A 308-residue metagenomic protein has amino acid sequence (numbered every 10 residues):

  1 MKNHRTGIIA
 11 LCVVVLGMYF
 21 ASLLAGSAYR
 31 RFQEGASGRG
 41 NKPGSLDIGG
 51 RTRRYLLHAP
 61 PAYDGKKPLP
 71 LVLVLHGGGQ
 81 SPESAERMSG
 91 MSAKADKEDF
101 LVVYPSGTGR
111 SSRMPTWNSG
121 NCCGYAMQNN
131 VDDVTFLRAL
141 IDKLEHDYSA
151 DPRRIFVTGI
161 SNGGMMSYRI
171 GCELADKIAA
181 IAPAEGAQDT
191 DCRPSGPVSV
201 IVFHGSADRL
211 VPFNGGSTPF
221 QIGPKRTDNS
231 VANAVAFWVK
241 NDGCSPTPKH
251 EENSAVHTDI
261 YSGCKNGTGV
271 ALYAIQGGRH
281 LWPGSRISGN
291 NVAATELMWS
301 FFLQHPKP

Functional and structural regions predicted by a protein language model:
K2-L71, E83-S89, A93-K97, N129-T135 (+8 more regions): A domain-start/cap signature at the N-terminus of enzymes
L69, H76-S81, G278: Active-site glycine-rich loops that stabilize anionic/oxyanionic intermediates across multiple enzyme folds
V74-G77, Y104, V202, A274: Structural cue for short, hydrophobic secondary-structure segments
D99-V103, S199: A fold-wide structural signal in alpha/beta-hydrolase
S106-D132: Cap/lid segment of the alpha/beta-hydrolase catalytic domain
T135-R153: Conserved acidic catalytic loop of the alpha/beta-hydrolase fold
V202-H204, D208: Short beta-strand/loop motif that positions the catalytic acidic residue of the alpha/beta-hydrolase fold
D208-V211, H280-W282: Acidic catalytic loop of the alpha/beta-hydrolase fold
